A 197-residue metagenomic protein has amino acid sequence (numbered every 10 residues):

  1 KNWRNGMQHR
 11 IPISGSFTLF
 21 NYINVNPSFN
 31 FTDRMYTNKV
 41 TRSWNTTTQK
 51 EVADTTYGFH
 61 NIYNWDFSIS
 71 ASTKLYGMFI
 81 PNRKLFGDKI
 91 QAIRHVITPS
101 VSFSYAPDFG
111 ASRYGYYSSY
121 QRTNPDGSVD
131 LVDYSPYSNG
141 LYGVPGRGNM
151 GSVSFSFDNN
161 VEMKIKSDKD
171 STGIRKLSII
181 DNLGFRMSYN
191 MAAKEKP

Functional and structural regions predicted by a protein language model:
K1-P197: Outer-membrane beta-barrel translocator/pore domains, especially the C-terminal barrels of Gram-negative outer-membrane
